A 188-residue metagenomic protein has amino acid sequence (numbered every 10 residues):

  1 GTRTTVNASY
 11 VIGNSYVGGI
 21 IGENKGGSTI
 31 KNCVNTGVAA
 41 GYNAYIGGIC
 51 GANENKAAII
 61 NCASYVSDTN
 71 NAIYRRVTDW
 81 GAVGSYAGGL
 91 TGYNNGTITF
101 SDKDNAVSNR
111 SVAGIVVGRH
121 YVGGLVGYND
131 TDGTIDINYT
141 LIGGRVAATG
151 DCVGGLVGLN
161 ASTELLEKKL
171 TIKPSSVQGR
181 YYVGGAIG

Functional and structural regions predicted by a protein language model:
G1-G188: Surface-exposed loop/turn motifs in large extracellular/passenger domains
